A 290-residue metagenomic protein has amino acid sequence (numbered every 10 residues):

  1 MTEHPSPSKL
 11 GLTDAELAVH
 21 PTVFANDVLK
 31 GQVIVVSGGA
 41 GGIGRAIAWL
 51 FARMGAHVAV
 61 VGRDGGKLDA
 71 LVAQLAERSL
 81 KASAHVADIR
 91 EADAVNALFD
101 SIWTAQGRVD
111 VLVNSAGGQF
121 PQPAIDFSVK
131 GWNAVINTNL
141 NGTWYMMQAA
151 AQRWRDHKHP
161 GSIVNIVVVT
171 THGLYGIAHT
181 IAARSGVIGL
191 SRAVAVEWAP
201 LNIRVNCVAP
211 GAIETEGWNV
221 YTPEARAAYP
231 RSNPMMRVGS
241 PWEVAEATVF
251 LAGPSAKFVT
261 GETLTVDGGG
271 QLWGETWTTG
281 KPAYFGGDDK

Functional and structural regions predicted by a protein language model:
P5-H20, P200, C207, A228-V259 (+2 more regions): C-terminal helical subdomain
Q32, L80-K81, R108-V109, W154-V169 (+2 more regions): Active-site loop of short-chain dehydrogenase/reductase
V33, A40-G42: Conserved glycine-rich cofactor-binding loop
F51, R108-D110, I188-S191, W198-E214 (+1 more regions): Conserved Rossmann-fold SDR core element
M54-L71: Conserved glycine-rich Rossmann-like NAD(P)H-binding loop of the short-chain dehydrogenase/reductase
P123-A124, S128-I136, W218, Y229: Substrate-binding pocket helix/loop in short-chain dehydrogenase/reductase
R155, V164-G186, S191-P200, A212: Catalytic loop of short-chain dehydrogenase/reductase
